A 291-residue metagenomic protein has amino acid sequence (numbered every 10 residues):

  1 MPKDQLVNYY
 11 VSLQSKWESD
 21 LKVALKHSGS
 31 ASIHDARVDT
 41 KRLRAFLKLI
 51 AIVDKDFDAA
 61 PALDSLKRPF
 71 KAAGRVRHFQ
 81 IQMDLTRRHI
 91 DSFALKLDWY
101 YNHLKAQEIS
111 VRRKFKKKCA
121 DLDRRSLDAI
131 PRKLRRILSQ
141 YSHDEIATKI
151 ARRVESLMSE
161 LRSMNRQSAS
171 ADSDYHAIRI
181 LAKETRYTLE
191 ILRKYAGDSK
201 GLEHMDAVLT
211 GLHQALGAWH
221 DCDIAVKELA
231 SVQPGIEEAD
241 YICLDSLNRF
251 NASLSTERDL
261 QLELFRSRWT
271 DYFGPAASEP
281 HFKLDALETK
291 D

Functional and structural regions predicted by a protein language model:
M1-D291: Function-determining surface determinants
